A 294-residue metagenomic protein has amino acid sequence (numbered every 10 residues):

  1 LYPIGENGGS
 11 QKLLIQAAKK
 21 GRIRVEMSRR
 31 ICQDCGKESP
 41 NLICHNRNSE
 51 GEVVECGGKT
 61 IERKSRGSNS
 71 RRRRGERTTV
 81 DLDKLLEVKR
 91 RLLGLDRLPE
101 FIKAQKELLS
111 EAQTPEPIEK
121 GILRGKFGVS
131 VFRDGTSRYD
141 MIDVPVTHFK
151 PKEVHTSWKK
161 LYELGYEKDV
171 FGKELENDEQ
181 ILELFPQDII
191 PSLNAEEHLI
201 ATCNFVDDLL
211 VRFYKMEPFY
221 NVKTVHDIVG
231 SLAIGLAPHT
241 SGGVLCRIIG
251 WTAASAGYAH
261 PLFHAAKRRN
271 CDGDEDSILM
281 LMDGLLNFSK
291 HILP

Functional and structural regions predicted by a protein language model:
L1-P294: Conserved core architecture of multi-subunit DNA-directed RNA polymerases
